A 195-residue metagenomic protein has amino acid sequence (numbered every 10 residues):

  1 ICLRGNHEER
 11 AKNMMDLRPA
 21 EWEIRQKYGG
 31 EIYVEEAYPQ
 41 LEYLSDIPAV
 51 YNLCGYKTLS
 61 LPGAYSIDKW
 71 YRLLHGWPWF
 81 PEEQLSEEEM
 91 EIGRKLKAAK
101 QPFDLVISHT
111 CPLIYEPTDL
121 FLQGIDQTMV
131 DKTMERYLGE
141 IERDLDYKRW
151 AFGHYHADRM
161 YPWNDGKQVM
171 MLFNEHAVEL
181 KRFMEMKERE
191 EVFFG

Functional and structural regions predicted by a protein language model:
I1, L105, R149: Short, Asp-centered acidic motifs that coordinate Mg2+ and/or phosphate in catalytic or ligand-binding sites
I1-L53, L120-F121, Q127, D131-G139 (+2 more regions): Core catalytic region of metal-dependent phosphoesterases/phosphodiesterases, especially metallo-beta-lactamase-like
L3-N6, D46, L61, S108-H109 (+1 more regions): Short His-Asn-centered micro-motif
N6-M14, Y51, S66-K69, P112-P117 (+2 more regions): Active-site environment of divalent metal-dependent phosphoester hydrolases
L17, G55-P62, M186-E190: Short, surface-exposed amphipathic charged segments that create phosphate/polyanion-binding patches used for binding
W22-E35, P39, L53-K132: Active-site-proximal loop/helix segment associated with metal-binding centers of metalloenzymes
E42-Y43, K57, R149, M170: Conserved beta-strand segments of alpha/beta enzyme cores
D126-M129, G139-D144, Y155-G195: Binuclear metal-dependent phosphoesterase catalytic core
